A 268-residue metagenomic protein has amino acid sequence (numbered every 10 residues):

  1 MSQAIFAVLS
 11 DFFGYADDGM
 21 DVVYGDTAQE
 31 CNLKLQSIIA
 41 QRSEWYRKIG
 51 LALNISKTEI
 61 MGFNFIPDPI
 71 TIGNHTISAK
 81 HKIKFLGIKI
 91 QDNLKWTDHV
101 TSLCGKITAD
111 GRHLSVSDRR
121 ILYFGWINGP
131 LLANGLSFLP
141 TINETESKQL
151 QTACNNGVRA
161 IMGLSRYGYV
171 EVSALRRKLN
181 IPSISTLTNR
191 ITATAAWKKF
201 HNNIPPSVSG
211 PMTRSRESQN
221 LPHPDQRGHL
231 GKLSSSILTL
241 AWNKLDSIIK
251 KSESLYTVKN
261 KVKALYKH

Functional and structural regions predicted by a protein language model:
M1, D17-G19, R42, Y46 (+9 more regions): Mobile genetic element proteins and their domesticated derivatives, centered on retroelements and DNA transposons
M1-V22: Active-site palm subdomain of RNA-directed nucleic acid polymerases
G19-E44: Catalytic palm subdomain of template-directed nucleic-acid polymerases, centered on the conserved carboxylate motif
S37-A40, L51-K84: Short, conserved micro-motifs composed of acidic
G50-N54, E59-M61, E146-S209: Short, charged alpha-helical motifs in flexible N/C-terminal segments and linkers
I77-F138: Basic, alpha-helical interaction scaffolds
W126-I142, N189-H201, A241: Extended, well-ordered alpha-helical segments in internal regulatory regions
A133-T145, Q151, L233-H268: Charged boundary/loop elements
